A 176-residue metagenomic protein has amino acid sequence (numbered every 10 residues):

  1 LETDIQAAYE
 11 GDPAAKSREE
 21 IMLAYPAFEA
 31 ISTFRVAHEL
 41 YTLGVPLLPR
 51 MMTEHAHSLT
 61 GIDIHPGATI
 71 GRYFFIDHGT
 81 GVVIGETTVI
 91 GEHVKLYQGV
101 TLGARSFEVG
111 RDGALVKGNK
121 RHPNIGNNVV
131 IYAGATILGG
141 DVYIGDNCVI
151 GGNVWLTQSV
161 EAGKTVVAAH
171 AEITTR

Functional and structural regions predicted by a protein language model:
L1-E54: Terminal amphipathic alpha-helical/low-complexity segments used for targeting or macromolecular assembly
H57-T174: Structural signal for interior beta-strand "rungs" in well-ordered beta-sheet cores of soluble enzyme domains
